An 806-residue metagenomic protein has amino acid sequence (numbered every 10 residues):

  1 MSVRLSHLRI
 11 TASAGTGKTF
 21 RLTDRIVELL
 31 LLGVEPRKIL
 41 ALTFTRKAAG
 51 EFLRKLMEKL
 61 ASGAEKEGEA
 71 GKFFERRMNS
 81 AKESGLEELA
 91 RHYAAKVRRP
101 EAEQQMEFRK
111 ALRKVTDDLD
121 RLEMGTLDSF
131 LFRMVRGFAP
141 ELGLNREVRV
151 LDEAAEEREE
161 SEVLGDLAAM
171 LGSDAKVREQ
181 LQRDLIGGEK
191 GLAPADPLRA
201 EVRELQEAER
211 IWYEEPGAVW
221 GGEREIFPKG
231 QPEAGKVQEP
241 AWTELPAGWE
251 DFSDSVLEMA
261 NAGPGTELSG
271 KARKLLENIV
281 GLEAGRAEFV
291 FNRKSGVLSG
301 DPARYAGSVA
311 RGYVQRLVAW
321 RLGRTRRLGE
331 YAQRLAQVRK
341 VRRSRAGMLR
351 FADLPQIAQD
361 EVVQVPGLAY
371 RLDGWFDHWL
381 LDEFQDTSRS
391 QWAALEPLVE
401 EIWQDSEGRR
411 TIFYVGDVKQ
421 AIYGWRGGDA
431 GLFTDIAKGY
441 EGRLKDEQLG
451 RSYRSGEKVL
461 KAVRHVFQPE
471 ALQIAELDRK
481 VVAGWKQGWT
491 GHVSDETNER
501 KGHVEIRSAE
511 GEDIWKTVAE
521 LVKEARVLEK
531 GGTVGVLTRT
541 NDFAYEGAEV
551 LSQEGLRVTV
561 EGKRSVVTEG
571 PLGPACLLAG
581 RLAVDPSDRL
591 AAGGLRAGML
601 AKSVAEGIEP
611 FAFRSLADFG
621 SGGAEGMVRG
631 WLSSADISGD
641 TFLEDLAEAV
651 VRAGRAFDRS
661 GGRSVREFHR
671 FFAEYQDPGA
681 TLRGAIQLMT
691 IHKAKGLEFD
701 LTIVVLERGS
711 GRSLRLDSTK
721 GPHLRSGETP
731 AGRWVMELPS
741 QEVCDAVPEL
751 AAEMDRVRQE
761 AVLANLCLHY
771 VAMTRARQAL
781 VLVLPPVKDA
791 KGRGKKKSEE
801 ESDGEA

Functional and structural regions predicted by a protein language model:
M1-I10, T43, L60-G270, L349 (+2 more regions): Conserved ATP-dependent motor core of P-loop NTPases, especially the RecA-like helicase ATPase domain
M1-R54, E58, D152-A154, E162 (+11 more regions): Conserved motor-region signature of P-loop NTPase helicases/translocases
S13, K38, G68, K190-M348 (+3 more regions): Conserved ATP-driven helicase/translocase motor core recognized via long, highly charged RecA-like/P-loop NTPase domain
M124-L131, E156-E160, L164, W249-F252 (+8 more regions): Conserved helicase/translocase P-loop NTPase motor core
K190, A195, I686, A694-A731 (+1 more regions): Long, charged, helix-prone linker segments
V604-A624, A680-Q687, H692, Q741-E805: C-terminal accessory regions
L714-R756: Conserved catalytic motifs of ABC-family nucleotide-binding domains
